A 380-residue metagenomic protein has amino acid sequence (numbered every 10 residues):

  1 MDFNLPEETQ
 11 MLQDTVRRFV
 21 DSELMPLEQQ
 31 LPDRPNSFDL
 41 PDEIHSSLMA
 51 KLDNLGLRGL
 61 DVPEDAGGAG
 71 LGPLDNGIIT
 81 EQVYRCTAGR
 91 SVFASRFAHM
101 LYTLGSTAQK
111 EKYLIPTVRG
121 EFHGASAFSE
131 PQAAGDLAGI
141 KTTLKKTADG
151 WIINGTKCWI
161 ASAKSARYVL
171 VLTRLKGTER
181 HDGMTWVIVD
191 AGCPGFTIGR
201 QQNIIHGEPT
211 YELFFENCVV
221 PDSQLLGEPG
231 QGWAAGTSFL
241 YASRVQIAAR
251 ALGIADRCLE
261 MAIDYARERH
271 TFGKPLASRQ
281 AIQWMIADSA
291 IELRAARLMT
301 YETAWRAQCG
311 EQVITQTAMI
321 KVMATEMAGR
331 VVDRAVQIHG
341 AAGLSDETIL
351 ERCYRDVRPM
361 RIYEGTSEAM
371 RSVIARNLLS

Functional and structural regions predicted by a protein language model:
M1-R90, L104-Q109, P116-E121, L137 (+3 more regions): Alpha-helical interface subdomain recognition
G56, I79-Y84, T173, V189-C193 (+1 more regions): Short Ser/Thr-interspersed hydrophobic loop/turn segments at strand-loop and sheet-helix junctions that line or gate
R96-G105: Helix-loop "lid/cap" segments that line or gate small-molecule binding pockets
T117, Q132-G135, W159-S162, L175-T178 (+1 more regions): Short Gly/Pro-enriched turn/cap motifs at secondary-structure boundaries
G120-F128: A short, Trp-centered hydrophobic/proline-enriched beta-strand micro-motif
G139, G192-V219: Flexible, small-/acidic-enriched active-site or ligand-binding loops
N154-T197: A short core secondary-structure module
F214-G236: A short, charged helix-loop
